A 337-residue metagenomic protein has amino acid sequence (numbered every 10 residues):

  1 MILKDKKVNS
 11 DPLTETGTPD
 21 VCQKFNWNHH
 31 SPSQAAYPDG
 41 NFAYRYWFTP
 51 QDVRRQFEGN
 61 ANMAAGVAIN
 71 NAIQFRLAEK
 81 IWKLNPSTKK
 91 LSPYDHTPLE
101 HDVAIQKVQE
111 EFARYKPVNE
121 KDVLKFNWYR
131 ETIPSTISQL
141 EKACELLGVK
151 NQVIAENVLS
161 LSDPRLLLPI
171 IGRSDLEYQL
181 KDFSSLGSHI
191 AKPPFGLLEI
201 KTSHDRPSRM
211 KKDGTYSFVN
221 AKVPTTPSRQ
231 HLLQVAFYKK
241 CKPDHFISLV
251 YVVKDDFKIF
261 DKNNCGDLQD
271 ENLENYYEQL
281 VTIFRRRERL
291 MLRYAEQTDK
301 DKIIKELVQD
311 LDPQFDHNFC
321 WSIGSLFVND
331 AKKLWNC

Functional and structural regions predicted by a protein language model:
M1-P19, L146, L186-S188, D299 (+1 more regions): Glycine- and charge-rich intrinsically disordered segments
M1-S174, Y178-D182: Metal-dependent nuclease catalytic cores that hydrolyze phosphodiester bonds in DNA/RNA, characterized by
I69, S174-A221, F237-Y238: Conserved catalytic cores of phosphodiester-cleaving nucleases, focusing on short active-site segments
I154, Y178, G196-I200, F246-Y251: A structural signal for short, well-ordered beta-strand segments and their strand-loop junctions that often border
S160-S162, S203-D205, V253-F257: Short, solvent-exposed loop/turn segments at secondary-structure junctions
P169-I171, I190-F195, F257-N263: Short, mixed charged/polar active-site loops that provide acid/base catalysis or chelate metal/phosphate cofactors
K181-L186, A221-V253: Metal-dependent nuclease catalytic cores in nucleic-acid-processing enzymes, especially RNase H-like/related
P227, C241-C337: Metal-dependent nuclease catalytic regions and adjoining charged, substrate-binding loops involved in nucleic-acid end
